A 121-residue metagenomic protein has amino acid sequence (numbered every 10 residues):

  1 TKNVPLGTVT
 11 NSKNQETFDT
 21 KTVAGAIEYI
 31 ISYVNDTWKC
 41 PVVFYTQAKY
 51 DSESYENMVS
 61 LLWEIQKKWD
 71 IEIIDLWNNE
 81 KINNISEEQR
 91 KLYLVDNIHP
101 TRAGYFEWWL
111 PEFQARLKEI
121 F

Functional and structural regions predicted by a protein language model:
T1-K21: Oxyanion-hole/transition-state-stabilizing segment in secreted/luminal serine hydrolases and related acyltransferases
T1-P5, I27-L61: Active-site segments of SGNH/GDSL-like serine hydrolases that catalyze O-acetyl group transfer/hydrolysis on lipids
P5, K49-F121: Catalytic His-Asp segment of secreted/periplasmic serine-dependent ester chemistry enzymes
V9-N11, K39-V43, E88: A short alpha-helix capping/helix-coil boundary motif
K13, E28, K91: Residue-level detector of functional hotspots within protein domains
Q15, D19-T22, S54, G104-Y105: Conserved acidic
K21-E28, S32, L110-Q114, K118: Amphipathic, non-transmembrane alpha-helical secondary structure
